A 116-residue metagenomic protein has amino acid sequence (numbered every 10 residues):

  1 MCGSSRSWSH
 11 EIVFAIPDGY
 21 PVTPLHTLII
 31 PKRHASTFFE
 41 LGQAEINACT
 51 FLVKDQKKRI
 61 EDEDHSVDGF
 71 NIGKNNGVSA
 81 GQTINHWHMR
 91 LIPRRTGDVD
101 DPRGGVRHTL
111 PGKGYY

Functional and structural regions predicted by a protein language model:
M1-Y116: HIT superfamily nucleotide-processing domains
